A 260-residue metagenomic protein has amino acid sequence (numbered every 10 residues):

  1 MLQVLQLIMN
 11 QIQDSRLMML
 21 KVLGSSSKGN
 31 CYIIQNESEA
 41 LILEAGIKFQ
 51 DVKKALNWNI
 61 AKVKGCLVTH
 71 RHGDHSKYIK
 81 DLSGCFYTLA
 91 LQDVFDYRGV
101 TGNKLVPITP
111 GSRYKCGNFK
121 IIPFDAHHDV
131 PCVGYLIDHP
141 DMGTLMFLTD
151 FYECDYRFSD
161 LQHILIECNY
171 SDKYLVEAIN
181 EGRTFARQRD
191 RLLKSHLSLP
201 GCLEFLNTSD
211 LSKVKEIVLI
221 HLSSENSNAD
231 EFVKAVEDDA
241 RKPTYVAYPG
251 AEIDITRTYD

Functional and structural regions predicted by a protein language model:
L2-L56, V133-D150, Q162-H163, D172: Conserved beta-strand hairpin/beta-sheet module of binuclear metal-dependent hydrolase folds, prominently
K28, R71-D74, I121-P123: Structured catalytic core of nucleotide-sugar glycosyltransferases
I34, H70, I121, D150 (+2 more regions): Divalent metal-coordination and catalytic microenvironments
I47-K48, R71-D74, L91-Y97, P110 (+2 more regions): Short, polar loop motifs at secondary-structure junctions
K48-D93: Active-site metal-binding motif and surrounding structural segment of the metallo-beta-lactamase
R71-K77, F95-D96, D129-P131, E153-Y156 (+2 more regions): Active-site environment of divalent metal-dependent phosphoester hydrolases
L89-M142: Metallo-beta-lactamase
F158-G250: Cap/insert and terminal regions of metallo-dependent hydrolase folds
